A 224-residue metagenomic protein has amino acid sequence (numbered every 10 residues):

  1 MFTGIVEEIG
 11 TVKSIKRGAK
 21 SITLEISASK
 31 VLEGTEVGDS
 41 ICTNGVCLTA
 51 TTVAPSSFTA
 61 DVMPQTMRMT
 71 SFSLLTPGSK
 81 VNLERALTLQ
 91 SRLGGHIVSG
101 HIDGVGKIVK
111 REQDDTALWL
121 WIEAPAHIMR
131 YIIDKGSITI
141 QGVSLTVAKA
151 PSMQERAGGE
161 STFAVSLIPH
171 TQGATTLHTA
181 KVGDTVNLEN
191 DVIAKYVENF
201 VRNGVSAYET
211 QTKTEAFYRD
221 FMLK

Functional and structural regions predicted by a protein language model:
M1-K224: Conserved loop->alpha-helix
